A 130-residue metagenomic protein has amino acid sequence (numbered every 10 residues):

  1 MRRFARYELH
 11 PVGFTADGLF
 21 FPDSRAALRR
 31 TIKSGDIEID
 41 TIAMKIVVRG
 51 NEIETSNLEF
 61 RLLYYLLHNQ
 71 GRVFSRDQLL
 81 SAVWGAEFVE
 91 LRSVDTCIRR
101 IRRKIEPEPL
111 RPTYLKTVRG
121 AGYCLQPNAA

Functional and structural regions predicted by a protein language model:
A5, L9-F60, Y64-Q70: Short, Lys/Arg-enriched segments at the junction into DNA-binding effector domains of transcriptional regulators
A26, L110-R111: Short helix-terminating capping/connector loops at secondary-structure junctions
K45, G50-N57, R61-C97, R103-P109 (+1 more regions): Positively charged, aromatic-enriched patches within helix-turn-helix-type DNA-binding elements, predominantly
R111-A130: A short linear beta-strand->loop->alpha-helix hinge motif most characteristic of winged-helix/helix-turn-helix
